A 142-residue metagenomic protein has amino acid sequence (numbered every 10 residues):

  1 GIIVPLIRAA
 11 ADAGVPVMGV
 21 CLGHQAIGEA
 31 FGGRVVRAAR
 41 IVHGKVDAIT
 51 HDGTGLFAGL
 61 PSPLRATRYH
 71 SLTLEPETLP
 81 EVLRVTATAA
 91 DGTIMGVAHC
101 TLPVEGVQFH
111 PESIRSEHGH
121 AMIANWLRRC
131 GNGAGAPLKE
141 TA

Functional and structural regions predicted by a protein language model:
G1-G59, I123: Cysteine-nucleophile active-site neighborhood
C21, H70, H110: Histidine-centered divalent metal-coordination motifs
A30, A48, E77-L79, E117: Short, well-ordered secondary-structure micro-motifs
V46-A48, I94-G96, G106: Conserved hydrophobic/aromatic beta-strand scaffold that supports enzyme active sites
G55-T101: Catalytic beta-strand/loop cores that center a nucleophilic Ser/Cys/Thr and support acyl-enzyme chemistry
T101, G106-E117: Phosphate-binding/catalytic loops
I114-A142: Acyltransferase
